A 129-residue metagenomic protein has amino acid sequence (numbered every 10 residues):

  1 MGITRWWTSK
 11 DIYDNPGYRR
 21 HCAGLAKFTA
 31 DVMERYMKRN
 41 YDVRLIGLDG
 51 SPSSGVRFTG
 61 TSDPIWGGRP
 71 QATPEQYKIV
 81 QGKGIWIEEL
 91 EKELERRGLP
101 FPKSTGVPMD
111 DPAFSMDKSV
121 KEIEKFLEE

Functional and structural regions predicted by a protein language model:
I3-D31, R35-M37, Q71-E129: Divalent-metal-activated hydrolytic enzyme cores
R5-P16, K38-I65: Internal, conserved structured core segments that host functional sites
W66-P70: Short, flexible helix-coil linker/hinge segments at the edges of structured domains or between repeats
